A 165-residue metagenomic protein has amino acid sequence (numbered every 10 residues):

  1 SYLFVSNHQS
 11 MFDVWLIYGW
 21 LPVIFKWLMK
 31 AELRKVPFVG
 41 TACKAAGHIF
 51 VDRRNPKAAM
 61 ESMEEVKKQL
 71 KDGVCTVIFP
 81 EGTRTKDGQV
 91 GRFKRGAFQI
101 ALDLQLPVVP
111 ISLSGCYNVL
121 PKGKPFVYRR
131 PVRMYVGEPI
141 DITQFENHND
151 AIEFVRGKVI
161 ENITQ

Functional and structural regions predicted by a protein language model:
S1-N7, S62, N162: Alpha-helical membrane-embedding segments and immediately adjacent membrane-interface amphipathic helices
Y2-P56: Catalytic core of membrane glycerolipid acyltransferases/transacylases, capturing the structured, soluble-facing
M60-Q165: Non-catalytic C-terminal accessory region of glycerolipid acyltransferases and related lyso-lipid remodeling enzymes
